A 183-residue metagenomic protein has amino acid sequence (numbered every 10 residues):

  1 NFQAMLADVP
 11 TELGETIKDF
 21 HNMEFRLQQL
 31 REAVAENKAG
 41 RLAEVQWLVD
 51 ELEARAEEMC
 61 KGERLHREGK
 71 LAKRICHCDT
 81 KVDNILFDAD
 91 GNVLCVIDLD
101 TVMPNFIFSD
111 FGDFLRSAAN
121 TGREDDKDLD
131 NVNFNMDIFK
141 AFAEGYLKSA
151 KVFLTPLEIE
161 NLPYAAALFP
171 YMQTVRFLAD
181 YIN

Functional and structural regions predicted by a protein language model:
N1-A4, E57: A broadly conserved amphipathic alpha-helix scaffold signal in soluble, globular proteins
Q3-P10, L147-A150: Protein kinase-like catalytic domain
D8-H77, V82-D90, L168: ATP-dependent phospho-/nucleotidyl transfer catalytic cores
L52, F142, N161-L162: A structural signal for short hydrophobic/aromatic patches embedded in well-ordered alpha helices
G69, C78, A89, P104-I107 (+3 more regions): Active-site-proximal structural scaffolding
D83-R123: Catalytic activation segment of kinase domains across protein kinase-like and atypical kinase folds
F108-V152, L168-N183: Active-site activation/catalytic loop segments of kinase-like enzymes and analogous catalytic loops in related
L154-A166: All-alpha amphipathic helical-bundle segments outside canonical DNA-binding/catalytic cores that form hydrophobic
